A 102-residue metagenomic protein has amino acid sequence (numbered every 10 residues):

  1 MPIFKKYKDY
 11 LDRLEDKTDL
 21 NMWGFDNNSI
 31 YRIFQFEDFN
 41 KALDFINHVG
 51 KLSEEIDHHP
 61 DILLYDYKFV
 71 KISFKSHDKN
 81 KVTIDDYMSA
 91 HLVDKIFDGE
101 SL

Functional and structural regions predicted by a protein language model:
M1-L102: Charge-rich alpha-helical segments
